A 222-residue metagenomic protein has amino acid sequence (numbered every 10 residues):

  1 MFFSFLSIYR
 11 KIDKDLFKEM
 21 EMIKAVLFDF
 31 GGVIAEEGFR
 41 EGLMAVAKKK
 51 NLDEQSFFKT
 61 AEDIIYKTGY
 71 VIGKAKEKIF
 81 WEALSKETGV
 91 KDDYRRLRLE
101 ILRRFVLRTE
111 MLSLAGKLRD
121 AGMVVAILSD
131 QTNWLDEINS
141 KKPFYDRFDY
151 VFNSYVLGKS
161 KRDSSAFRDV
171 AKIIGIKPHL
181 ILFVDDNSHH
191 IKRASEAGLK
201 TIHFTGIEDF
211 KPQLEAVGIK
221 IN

Functional and structural regions predicted by a protein language model:
M1-I8: Hydrophobic alpha-helical signal peptides and transmembrane signal-/tail-anchor segments that drive secretory-pathway
Y9, L16, M20-I23, F28 (+2 more regions): Asp-based, Mg2+/Mn2+-dependent phosphohydrolase catalytic module
E21-S113, D120: N-terminal helical cap/lid subdomain that shapes the substrate entry/recognition surface in HAD-like hydrolases
L52, V90, M123, I176 (+1 more regions): Short glycine/serine/threonine/alanine-rich loop segments
I101-V106, S129-D130, K159-S160: Short, flexible loop segments at the rims of nucleotide/cofactor-binding pockets, characterized by
A121-G122, R147: Structured helix-beta-strand junction loops
V124-A126, L182: A structural signal for isolated positions on well-ordered beta-strands in alpha/beta enzyme cores
